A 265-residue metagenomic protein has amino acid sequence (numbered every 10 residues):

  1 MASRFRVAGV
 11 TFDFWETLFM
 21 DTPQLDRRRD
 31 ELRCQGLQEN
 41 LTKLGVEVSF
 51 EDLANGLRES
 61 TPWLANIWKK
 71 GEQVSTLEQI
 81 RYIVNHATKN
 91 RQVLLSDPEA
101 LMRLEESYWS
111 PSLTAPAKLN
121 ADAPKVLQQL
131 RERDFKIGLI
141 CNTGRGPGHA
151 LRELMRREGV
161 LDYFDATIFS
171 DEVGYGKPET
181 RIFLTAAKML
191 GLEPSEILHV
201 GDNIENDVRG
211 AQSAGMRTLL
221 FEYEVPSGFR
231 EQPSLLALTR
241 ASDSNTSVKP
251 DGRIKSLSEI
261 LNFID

Functional and structural regions predicted by a protein language model:
M1-V10, F14, M20, R27 (+5 more regions): Asp-based, Mg2+/Mn2+-dependent phosphohydrolase catalytic module
R4-Q128, E132-R133, G148: N-terminal helical cap/lid subdomain that shapes the substrate entry/recognition surface in HAD-like hydrolases
